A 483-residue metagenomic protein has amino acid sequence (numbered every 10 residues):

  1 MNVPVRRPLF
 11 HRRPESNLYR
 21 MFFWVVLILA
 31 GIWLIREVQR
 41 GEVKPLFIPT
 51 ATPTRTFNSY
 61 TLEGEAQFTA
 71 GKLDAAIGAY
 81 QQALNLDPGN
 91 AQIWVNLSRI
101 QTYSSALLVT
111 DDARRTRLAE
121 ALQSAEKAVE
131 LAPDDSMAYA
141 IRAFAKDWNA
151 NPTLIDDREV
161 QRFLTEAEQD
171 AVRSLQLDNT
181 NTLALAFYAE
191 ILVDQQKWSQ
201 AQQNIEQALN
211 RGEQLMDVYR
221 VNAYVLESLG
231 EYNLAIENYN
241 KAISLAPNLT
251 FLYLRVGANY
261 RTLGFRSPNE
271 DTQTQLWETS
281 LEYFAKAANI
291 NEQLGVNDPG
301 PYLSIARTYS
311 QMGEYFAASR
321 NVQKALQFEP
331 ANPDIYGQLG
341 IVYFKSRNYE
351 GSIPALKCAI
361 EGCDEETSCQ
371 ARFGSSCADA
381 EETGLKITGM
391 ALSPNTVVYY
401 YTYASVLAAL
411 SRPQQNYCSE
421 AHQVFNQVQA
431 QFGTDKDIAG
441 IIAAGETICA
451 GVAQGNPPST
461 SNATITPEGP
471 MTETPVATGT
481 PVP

Functional and structural regions predicted by a protein language model:
P53-L86, Y103-R114, F187, F265-R266: Alpha-helical segment of the N-proximal tetratricopeptide repeat
N58, Q92, M137, F144 (+11 more regions): Start-of-helix register in tetratricopeptide repeats
E65, R99, Y103-A106, F144 (+10 more regions): Residue-level recognition of tetratricopeptide repeat
T69, Y103-S104, W148-N149, D194 (+6 more regions): Register position in tetratricopeptide repeats
Q82-N85, Q123-E130, Q169-Q176, E206-N210 (+7 more regions): Conserved structural position within tetratricopeptide repeats
P88, P133, N179, E213 (+7 more regions): Short coil turns that delineate tetratricopeptide repeat
